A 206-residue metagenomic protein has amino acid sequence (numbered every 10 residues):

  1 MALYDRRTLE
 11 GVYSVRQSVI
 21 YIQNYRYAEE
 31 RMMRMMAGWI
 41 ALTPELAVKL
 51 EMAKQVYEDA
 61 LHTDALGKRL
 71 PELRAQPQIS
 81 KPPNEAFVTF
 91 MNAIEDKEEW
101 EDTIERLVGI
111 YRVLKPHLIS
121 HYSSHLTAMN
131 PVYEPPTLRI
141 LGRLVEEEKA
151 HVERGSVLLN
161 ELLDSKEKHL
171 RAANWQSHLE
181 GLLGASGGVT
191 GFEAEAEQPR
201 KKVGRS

Functional and structural regions predicted by a protein language model:
L3-Q23, P82-L114, S186, T190: Acidic/His metal-coordination segments adjacent to aromatic residues that form catalytic metal sites in metalloenzymes
T8, G67, E105, G109 (+5 more regions): Amphipathic alpha-helical assembly/interaction segments
Y25-A28, Q55, L107, Y111-L118 (+2 more regions): Amphipathic alpha-helix face/heptad-repeat signature
R31-K54, S120-T137: Helix-loop segments that flank and shape redox-cofactor active sites
M33, T63, G67-L70, I119 (+4 more regions): A structural signal for well-ordered alpha-helices, especially hydrophobic packing surfaces of coiled-coils
L50-M91: Conserved alpha-helical segments that form or flank metal/cofactor-binding pockets of metalloenzymes
T137-S177: An amphipathic alpha-helical core segment
E167-S206: Extended, helix-rich structural scaffolds rather than catalytic motifs
